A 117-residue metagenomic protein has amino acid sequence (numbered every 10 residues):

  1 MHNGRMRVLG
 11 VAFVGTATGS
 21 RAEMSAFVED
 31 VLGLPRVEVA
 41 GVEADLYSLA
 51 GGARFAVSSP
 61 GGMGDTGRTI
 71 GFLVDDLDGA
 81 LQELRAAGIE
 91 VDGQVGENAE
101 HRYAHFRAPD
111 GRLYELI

Functional and structural regions predicted by a protein language model:
M1-R7, Q82-I117: Vicinal oxygen chelate
M1-S25, R68-I70: N-terminal beta-strand motif that seeds the catalytic metal site of vicinal oxygen chelate
V14-A17, S58, E97, L116-I117: Short beta->alpha transition motifs characteristic of CBS
M24-V31, L84, G111: Conserved active-site tyrosine of GNAT-family acetyltransferases
L32-V39, E90-V95: Short secondary-structure junctions
L34-G67, L113-I117: Conserved short beta-strand elements that form part of the metal-binding/catalytic scaffold of enzyme active sites
E43-D45, R68-I70, E100-A104: Short beta-strand micro-motifs in enzyme catalytic cores
T66-L84, I89: Mid-chain, well-packed structural core segment of small domains
